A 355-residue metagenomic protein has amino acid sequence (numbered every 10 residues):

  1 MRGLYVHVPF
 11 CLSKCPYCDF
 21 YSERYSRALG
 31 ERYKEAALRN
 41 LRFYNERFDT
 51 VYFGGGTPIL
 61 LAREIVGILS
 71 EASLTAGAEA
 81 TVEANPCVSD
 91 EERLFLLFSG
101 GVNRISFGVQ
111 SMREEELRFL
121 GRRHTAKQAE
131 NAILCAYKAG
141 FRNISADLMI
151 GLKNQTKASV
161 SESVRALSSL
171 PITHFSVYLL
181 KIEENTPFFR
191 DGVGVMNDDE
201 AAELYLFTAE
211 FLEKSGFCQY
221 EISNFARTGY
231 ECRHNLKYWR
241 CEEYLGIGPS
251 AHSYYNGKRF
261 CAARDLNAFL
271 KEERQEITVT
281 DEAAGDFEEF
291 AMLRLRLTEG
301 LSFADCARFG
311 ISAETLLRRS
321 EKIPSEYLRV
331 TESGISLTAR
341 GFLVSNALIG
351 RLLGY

Functional and structural regions predicted by a protein language model:
M1, S22-Y44, D49-I311: C-terminal scaffold of the Radical SAM
M1-V8: Immediate flanking context of iron-sulfur cluster ligation sites
P9-F20: Local cysteine-cluster metal-coordination motifs and their immediate loop/turn environment, predominantly Fe-S cluster
D19, G121, I349: Short, flexible helix/strand-to-coil boundary loops that buttress conserved ligand/catalytic motifs in alpha/beta
G310-P324: Short amphipathic alpha-helical interaction segments
P324-S333: A short, conserved structural fragment
G334-T338: Minor-groove-contacting beta-hairpin "wing" of winged helix-turn-helix DNA-binding domains
R340-Y355: Short, amphipathic alpha-helical interaction segments positioned at domain boundaries
